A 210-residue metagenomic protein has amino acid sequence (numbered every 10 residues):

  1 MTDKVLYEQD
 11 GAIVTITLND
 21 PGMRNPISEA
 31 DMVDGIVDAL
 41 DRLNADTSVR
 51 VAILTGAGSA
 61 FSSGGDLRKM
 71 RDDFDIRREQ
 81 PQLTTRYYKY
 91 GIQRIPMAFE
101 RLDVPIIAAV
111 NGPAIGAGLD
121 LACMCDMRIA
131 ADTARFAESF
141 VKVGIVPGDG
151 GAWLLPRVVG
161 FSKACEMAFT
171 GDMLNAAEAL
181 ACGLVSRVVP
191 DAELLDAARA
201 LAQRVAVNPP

Functional and structural regions predicted by a protein language model:
M1-A57, M97: Conserved CoA-thioester-binding segment of acyl-CoA-metabolizing enzymes
L6, M23-P26, A60, K69 (+2 more regions): Conserved beta-strand positions that form and line the central face of beta-propeller blades
I16, D20, G35-I36, L54 (+5 more regions): Terminal peptide-recognition signature
M23, G56-A98, A114: Glycine- (often His-adjacent) and acidic-residue-rich active-site loop that binds/positions the CoA thioester
P26-V33, P81, T85, D191: Flexible, glycine- and charge-enriched loops at secondary-structure boundaries
D34-V37, L83, K89, Q93 (+1 more regions): Generic alpha-helical structural signal
M97-P210: Crotonase-fold acyl-CoA enzyme core
